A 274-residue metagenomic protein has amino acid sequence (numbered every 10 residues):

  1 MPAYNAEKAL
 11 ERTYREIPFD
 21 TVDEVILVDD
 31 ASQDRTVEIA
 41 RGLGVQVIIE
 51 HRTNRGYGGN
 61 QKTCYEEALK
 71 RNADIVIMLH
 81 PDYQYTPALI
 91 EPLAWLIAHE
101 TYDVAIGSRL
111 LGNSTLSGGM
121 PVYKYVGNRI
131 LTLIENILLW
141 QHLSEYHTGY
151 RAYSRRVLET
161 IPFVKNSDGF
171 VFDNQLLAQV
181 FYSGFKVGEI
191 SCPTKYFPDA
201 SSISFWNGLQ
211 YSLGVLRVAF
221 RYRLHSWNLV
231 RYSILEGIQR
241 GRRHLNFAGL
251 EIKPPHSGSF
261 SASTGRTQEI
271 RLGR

Functional and structural regions predicted by a protein language model:
Y4-F19: Short, well-formed alpha-helical segments that are part of the catalytic scaffolds of diverse glycosyltransferases
A6-A9, S32, T86: Donor nucleotide-sugar binding loop of glycosyltransferases
D29-V37: A conserved acidic beta->alpha catalytic loop
A31, G56, Q84: A short, conserved beta-strand element in the Rossmann-like catalytic core that flanks the donor/metal-binding loop
H51-K70, I75, P87-F170, F197-W206 (+1 more regions): Acceptor/aglycone-binding surface of glycosyltransferases and processive sugar-polymer synthases
W140, V164-R274: Hydrophobic helical membrane-anchoring modules
